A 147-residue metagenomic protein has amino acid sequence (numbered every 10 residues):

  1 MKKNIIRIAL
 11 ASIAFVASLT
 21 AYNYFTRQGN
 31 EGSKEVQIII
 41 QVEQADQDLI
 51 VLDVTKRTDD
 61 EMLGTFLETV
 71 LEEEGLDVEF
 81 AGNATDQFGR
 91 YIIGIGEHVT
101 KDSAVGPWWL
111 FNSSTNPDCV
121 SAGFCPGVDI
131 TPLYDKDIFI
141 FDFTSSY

Functional and structural regions predicted by a protein language model:
K2-Y147: Ubiquitin-like/PB1-type beta-grasp interaction modules and other compact soluble beta-rich domains
